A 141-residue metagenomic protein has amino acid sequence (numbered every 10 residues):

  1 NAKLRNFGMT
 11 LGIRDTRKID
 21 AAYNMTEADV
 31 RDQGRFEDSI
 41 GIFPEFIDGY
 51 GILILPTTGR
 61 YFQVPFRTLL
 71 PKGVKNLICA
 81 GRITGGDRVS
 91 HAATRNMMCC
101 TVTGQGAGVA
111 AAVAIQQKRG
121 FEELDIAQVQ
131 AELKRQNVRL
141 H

Functional and structural regions predicted by a protein language model:
N1-L140: Flavin (FAD/FMN)-binding glycine-rich loop and adjacent Rossmann-like elements that form
